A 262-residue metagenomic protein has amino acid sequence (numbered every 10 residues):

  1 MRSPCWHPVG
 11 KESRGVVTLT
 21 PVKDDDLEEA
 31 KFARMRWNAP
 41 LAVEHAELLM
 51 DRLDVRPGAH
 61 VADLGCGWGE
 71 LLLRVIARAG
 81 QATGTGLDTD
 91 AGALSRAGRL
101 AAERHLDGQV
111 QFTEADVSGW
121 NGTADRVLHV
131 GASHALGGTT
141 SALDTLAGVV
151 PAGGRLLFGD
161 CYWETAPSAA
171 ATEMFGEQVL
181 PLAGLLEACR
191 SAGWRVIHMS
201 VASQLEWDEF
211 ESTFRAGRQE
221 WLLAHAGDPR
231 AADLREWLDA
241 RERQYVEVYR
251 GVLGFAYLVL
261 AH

Functional and structural regions predicted by a protein language model:
P40-P57: Conserved alpha-helix/loop element of class I SAM-dependent methyltransferases that forms part of the SAM/SAH-binding
A62, E70-S118: Class I SAM-dependent methyltransferase SAM/SAH-binding core
S118-V127: A short acidic, Gly/Pro-enriched loop at the edge of an enzyme's catalytic core that lines a small-molecule cofactor
R126-T139: A short SAM/SAH-binding and catalytic strip from SAM-dependent methyltransferases
T140-R155: A short glycine-rich, Lys/Arg-flanked "PGG" loop and its adjoining helix->strand segment in the class I
F158-Q178: Short, glycine-/aromatic-enriched active-site segment of Class I SAM-dependent methyltransferases
Q178-G193: Short alpha-helix
S200-H262: Conserved Class I S-adenosyl-L-methionine
